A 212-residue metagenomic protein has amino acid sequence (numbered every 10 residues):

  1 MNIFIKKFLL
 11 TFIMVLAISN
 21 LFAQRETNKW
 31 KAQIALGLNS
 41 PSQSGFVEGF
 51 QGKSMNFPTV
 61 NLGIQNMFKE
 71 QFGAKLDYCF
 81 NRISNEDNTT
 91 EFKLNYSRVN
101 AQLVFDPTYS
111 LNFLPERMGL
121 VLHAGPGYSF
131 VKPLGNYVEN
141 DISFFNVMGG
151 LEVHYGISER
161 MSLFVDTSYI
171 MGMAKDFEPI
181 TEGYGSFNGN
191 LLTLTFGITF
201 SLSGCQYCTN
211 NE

Functional and structural regions predicted by a protein language model:
M1-W30, L202, E212: Bacterial Sec-dependent N-terminal signal peptides
A23-N66, T199, S203: Short glycine/proline- and aromatic-enriched beta-strand/turn motifs that initiate or cap beta-hairpins
Q24-K29, Q71, T108-G119, I157-R160 (+1 more regions): Short loop/turn motifs that connect adjacent beta-strands in outer-membrane beta-barrel proteins
N28-W30, S54-V60, K93-V99, M118 (+2 more regions): Residues that define the transmembrane beta-barrel architecture of outer-membrane proteins
S44-F50, E86-E91, K132-E139, D176-E182 (+1 more regions): Outer-membrane beta-barrel translocator domains and adjoining extracellular loop/strand segments of Gram-negative
N66-N136, L192-L202: Gram-negative (and chloroplast) outer-membrane scaffold detector with strong preference for beta-barrel transmembrane
C79, I83, D87-T89, Y96 (+1 more regions): Predominantly the C-terminal beta-signal and adjacent terminal strand-loop region of outer-membrane beta-barrel
Y128-M171: A charged, solvent-exposed segment within the mature domains of Sec-exported extracytoplasmic proteins
